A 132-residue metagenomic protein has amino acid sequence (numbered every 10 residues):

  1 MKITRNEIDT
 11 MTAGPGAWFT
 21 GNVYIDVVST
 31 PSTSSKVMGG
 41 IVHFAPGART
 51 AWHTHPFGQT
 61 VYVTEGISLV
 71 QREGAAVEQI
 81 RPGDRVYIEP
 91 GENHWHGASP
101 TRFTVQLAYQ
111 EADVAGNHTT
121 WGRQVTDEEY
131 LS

Functional and structural regions predicted by a protein language model:
M1-K36, H118-S132: A short, N-terminal "cap"/entry segment at the start of jelly-roll beta-barrel domains of the cupin/DSBH fold
V27, M38-H55, P90: Conserved short histidine dyad/triad with adjacent acidic residue
T30, T54, Y62, P82 (+1 more regions): Conserved strand-loop elements at the edges of beta-sheets that form or border functional pockets
I41-A45, T54-V70, Y109-E111: Short, conserved beta-strand element in jelly-roll/cupin
T50-W52, V70-Q71, E78, N93-P100: Short beta-strand His + acidic residue motifs that chelate non-heme Fe in jelly-roll/DSBH and cupin folds
T60, Y87, T101-T120: A short hydrophobic beta-strand segment most commonly corresponding to one strand of the jelly-roll/cupin
G74-P90: Short acidic-glycine-tyrosine-enriched beta hairpin
